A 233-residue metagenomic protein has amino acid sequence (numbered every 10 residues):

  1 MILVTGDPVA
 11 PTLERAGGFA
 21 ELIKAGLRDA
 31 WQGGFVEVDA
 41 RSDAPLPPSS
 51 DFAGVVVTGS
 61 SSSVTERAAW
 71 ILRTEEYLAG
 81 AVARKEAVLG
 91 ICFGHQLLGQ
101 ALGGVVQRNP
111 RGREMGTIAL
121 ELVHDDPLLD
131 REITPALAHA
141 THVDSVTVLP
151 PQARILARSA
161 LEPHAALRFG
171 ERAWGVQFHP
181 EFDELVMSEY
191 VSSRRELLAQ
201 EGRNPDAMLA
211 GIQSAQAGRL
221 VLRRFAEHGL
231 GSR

Functional and structural regions predicted by a protein language model:
M1-E76, G80-R84, P205-R233: N-terminal beta1-alpha1 cap of cysteine-dependent amidohydrolase-like domains
M1-L3, V36-V38, V56, L89 (+3 more regions): Hydrophobic/aromatic beta-strand patches that form the interior of the parallel beta-sheet core in alpha/beta enzyme
V9, A44, V64, L97 (+3 more regions): Flexible, glycine-rich phosphate/dinucleotide-binding loops and adjacent beta-alpha linkers at cofactor/substrate
T12-L13, P47, E66-A68, G99-A101 (+3 more regions): Short glycine-/acidic-enriched loop or helix-start segments at secondary-structure transitions that form or flank
R15-G18, S50-F52, A69-L72, G103-V106 (+3 more regions): Short, glycine/charged-enriched secondary-structure capping and boundary segments
A53, T58-D125, L137: Cysteine-nucleophile active-site neighborhood
L102-L185: Pocket-forming structural segment of enzyme catalytic cores
E162-R168, R172-R233: C-terminal and late-domain segments of enzyme folds
